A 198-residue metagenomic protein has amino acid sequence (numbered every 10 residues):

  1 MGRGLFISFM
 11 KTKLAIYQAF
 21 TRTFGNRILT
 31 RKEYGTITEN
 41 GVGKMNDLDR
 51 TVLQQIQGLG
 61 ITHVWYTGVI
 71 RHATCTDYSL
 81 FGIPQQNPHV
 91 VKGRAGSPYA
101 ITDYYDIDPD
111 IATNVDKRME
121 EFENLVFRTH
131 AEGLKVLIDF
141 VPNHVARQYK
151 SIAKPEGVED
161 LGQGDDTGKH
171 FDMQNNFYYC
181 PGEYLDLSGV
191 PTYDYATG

Functional and structural regions predicted by a protein language model:
M1-F9: Short, Lys/Arg-enriched N-terminal segments with co-localized hydrophobic residues within the first ~10-30 amino acids
F9, L14, G25-N26, K135: Replace the tail clause
K11-T12, I16, F20, A100-D106 (+3 more regions): Alpha-amylase-like alpha-glycosidases and glucanotransferases acting on alpha-linked glucans and related
R22-I28, E33-I37, Q57-K117: Aromatic-lined carbohydrate-binding/catalytic grooves of carbohydrate-active enzymes
V42-I56: Short, acidic/polar
Q54-Q57, I61-W65, Y104, I111-Q148: Substrate-binding cleft of carbohydrate-active enzyme catalytic domains
V69-S79, F140-G157: Aromatic-lined carbohydrate-binding surfaces of glycoside hydrolases
